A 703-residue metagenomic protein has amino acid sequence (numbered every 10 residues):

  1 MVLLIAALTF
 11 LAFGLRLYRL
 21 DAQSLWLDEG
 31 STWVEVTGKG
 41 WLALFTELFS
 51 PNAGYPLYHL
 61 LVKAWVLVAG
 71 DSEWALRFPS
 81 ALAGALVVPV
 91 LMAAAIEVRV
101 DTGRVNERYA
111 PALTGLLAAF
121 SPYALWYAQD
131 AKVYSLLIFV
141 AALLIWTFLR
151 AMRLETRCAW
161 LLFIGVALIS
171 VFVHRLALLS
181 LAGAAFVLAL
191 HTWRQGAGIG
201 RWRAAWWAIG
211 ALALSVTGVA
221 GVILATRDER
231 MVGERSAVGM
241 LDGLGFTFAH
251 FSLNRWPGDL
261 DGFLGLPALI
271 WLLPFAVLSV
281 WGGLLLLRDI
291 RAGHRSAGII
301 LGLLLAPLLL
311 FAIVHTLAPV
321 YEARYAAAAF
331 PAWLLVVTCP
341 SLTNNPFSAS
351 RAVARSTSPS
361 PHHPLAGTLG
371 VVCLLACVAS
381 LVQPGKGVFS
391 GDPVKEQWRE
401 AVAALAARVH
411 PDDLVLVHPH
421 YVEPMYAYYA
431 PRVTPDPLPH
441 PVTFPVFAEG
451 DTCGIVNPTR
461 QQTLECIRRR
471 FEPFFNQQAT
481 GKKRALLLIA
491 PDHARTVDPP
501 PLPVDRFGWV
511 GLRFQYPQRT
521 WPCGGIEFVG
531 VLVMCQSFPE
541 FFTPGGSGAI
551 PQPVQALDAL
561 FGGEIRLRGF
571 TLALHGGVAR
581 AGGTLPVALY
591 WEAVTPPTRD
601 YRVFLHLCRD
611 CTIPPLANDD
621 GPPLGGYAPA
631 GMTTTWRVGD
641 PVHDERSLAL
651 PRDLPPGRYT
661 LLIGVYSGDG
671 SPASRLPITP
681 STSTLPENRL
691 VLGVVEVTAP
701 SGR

Functional and structural regions predicted by a protein language model:
L4-D101, Y109-L342, L369-F542: Membrane-proximal helix-loop-helix interfaces that form the catalytic/acceptor-binding platform of multi-pass membrane
F10, G103, R157, C339 (+9 more regions): N-terminal compositionally biased, intrinsically disordered segments and leader/signal-like regions
Y58, V173, L190, A354 (+2 more regions): Intrinsically disordered, low-complexity cationic segments
V100-E107, A112, P340-L365, L374-L375 (+1 more regions): Short, basic, low-complexity termini and linkers enriched in Ser/Thr/Gly/Pro that act as targeting/leader peptides
D101, A349, G367-T368, S674 (+1 more regions): Generic short amphipathic/hydrophobic targeting helices enriched at N-termini, encompassing Sec-type signal peptides
N106, R153-R157, R194-G200, L574-T584 (+1 more regions): Short, glycine- and charge-enriched coil/turn segments that flank and shape catalytic ligand pockets
A403-D412, V422-E423, D436-R703: C-terminal luminal/periplasmic domains and tails of membrane-associated envelope-modifying transferases
